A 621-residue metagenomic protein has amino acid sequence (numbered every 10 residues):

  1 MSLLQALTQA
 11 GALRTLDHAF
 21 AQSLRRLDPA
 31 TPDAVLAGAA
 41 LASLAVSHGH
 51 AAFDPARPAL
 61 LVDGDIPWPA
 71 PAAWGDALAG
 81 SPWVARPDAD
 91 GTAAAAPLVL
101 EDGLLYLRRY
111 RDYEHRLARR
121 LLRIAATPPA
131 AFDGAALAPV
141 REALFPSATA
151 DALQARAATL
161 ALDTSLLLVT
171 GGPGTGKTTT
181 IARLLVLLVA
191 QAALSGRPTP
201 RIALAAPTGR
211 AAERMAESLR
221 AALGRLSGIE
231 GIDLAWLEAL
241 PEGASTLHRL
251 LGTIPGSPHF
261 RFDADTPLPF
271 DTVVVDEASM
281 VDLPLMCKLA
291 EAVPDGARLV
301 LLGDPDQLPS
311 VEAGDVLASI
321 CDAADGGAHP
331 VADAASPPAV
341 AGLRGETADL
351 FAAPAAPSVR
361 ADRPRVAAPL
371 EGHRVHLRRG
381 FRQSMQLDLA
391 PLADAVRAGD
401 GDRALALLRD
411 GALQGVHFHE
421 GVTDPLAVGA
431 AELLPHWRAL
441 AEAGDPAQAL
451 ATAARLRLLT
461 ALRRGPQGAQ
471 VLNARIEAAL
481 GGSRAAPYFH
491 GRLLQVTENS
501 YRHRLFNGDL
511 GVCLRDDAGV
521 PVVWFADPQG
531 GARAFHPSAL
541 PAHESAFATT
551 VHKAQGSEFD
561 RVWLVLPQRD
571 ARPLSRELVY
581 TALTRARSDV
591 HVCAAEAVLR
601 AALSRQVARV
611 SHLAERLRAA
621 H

Functional and structural regions predicted by a protein language model:
S2-A135: N-terminal accessory nucleic-acid engagement/regulatory domains that precede and modulate ATP-driven motor cores
P146-D163: N-terminal pre-P-loop "Q-motif" helix
K177: Conserved lysine of the Walker
T180, L184: Hydrophobic positions on the alpha1 helix immediately C-terminal to the Walker A/P-loop
I202, A206-T266: Inter-Walker segment of RecA-like/P-loop motor cores
S245-D295, F547-H552, Y580: Conserved RecA-like ASCE ATPase "motif II neighborhood" in helicase/translocase motors
D306, S310-L494, S500-H503, L514: Conserved helicase motor core of P-loop NTPases
V496, D509-H621: C-terminal accessory regions
